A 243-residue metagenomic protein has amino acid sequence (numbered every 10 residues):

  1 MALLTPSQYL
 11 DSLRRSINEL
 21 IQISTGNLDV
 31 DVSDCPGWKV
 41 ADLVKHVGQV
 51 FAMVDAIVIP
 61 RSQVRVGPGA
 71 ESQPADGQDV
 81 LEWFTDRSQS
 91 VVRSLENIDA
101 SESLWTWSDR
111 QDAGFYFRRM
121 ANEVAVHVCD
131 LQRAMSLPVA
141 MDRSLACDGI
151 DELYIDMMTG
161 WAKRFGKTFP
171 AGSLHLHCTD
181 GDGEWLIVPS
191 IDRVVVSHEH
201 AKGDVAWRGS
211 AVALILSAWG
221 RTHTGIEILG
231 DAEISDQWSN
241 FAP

Functional and structural regions predicted by a protein language model:
M1-D29: Non-cleavable N-terminal signal-anchor transmembrane helices
M1-Q8, V32-G37, E71-Q73: Short, charged, low-complexity loops and linkers
Y9-S16, H46, V80-R87, Y116 (+3 more regions): Amphipathic alpha-helix face/heptad-repeat signature
N18, G26-V66, S108-R164, L214: Short, contiguous alpha-helical
P60-F117: Hydrophobic/aromatic-rich structural module bridging two neighboring secondary-structure elements via a short loop
L153-I187: A glycine-rich beta-turn/hairpin centered on an aromatic-Pro dipeptide
L176-A206, S210: Acidic/His-leaning functional-site neighborhoods
H200-P243: C-terminal interaction segments
